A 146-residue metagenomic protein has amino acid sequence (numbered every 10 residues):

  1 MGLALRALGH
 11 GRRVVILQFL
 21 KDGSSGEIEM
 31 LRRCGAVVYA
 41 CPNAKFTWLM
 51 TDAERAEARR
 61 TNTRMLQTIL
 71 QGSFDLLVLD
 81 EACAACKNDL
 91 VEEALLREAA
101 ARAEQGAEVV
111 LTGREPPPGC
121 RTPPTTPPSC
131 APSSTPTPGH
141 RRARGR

Functional and structural regions predicted by a protein language model:
M1-Q71: Conserved P-loop
T68-Q71, A82-R146: Replace "adjacent to P-loop NTPase cores in ATP/GTP-dependent enzymes" with "adjacent to NTP-binding cores
